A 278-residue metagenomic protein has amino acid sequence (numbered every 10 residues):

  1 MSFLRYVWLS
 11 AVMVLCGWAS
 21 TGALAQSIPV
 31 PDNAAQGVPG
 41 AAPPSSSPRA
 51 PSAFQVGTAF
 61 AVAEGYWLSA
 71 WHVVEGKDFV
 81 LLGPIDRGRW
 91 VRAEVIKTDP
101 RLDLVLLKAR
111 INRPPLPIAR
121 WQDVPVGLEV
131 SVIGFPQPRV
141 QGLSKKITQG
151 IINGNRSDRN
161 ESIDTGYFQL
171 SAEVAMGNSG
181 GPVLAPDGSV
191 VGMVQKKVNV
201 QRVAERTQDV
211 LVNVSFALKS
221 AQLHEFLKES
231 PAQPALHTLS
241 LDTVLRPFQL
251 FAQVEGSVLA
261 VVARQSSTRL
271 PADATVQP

Functional and structural regions predicted by a protein language model:
M1-L4: N-terminal secretory signal peptides that target proteins for export/translocation
W8-A19: Bacterial N-terminal signal peptides
S20-L24: Sec/Tat signal peptide C-region and signal peptidase I cleavage site
A25-P29, E94-V95, E225-K228, P234-P278: C-terminal recognition in membrane/secretory proteostasis and scaffolding
P29-P51, V91, V105-L116, L143-E229: Active-site region of chymotrypsin-like
S46-A70, R89-R92, P114-P117, G180 (+3 more regions): A conserved glycine-rich beta-strand in the N-terminal activation segment of trypsin-fold
V56, A63-G142, D164-Y167, E173 (+1 more regions): Conserved active-site neighborhood of the chymotrypsin/trypsin-like protease fold
L116, P125-S131, S189, A221-E225 (+2 more regions): Solvent-exposed, polar/charged alpha-helical surfaces in well-ordered, non-transmembrane soluble domains, broadly
